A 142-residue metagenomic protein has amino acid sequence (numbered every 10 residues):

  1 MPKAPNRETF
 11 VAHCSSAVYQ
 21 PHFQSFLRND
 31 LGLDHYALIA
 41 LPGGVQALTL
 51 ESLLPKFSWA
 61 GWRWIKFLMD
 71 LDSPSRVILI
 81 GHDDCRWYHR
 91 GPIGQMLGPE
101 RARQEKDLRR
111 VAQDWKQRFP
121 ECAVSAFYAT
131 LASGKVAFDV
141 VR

Functional and structural regions predicted by a protein language model:
M1-F23, P42-A60, F67-P74, R86-R142: Divalent-metal-activated hydrolytic enzyme cores
F10, A37-I39, I78: Short, conserved beta-strand segments within well-ordered enzyme catalytic domains that often line or immediately flank
Q24-L31: Short Gly/aromatic-enriched secondary-structure transition segments
G32-H35, E121-A123: A generic structural signal for alpha->beta connector loops
D34-G44: A short beta-strand-loop structural module common to alpha/beta enzyme folds
R76-D84: Histidine-centered catalytic micro-motifs
